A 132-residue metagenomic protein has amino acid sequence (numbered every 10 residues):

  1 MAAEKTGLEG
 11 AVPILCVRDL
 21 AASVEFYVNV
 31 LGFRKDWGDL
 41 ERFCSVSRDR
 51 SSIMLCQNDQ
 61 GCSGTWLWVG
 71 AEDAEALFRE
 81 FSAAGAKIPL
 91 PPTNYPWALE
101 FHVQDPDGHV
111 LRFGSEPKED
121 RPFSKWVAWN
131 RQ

Functional and structural regions predicted by a protein language model:
M1-V24, S52, T65-L67, E116-Q132: N-terminal beta-strand motif that seeds the catalytic metal site of vicinal oxygen chelate
G7-L8, I14-I53, D59: Core segments of cupin and vicinal oxygen chelate
G10-R18, S47, N58-A84, L99-Q104: Vicinal oxygen chelate
S23-V28, F81, D105-G108: Conserved active-site tyrosine of GNAT-family acetyltransferases
F43, G61, P96, E116-D120: A short acidic/small-residue loop/turn micro-motif
S51-M54, C62-S63, G108-V110: Short, charged/polar, Gly/Pro-enriched secondary-structure boundary elements
H102-Q104, V110-E116: C-terminal structural segments of small proteins and small subunits
